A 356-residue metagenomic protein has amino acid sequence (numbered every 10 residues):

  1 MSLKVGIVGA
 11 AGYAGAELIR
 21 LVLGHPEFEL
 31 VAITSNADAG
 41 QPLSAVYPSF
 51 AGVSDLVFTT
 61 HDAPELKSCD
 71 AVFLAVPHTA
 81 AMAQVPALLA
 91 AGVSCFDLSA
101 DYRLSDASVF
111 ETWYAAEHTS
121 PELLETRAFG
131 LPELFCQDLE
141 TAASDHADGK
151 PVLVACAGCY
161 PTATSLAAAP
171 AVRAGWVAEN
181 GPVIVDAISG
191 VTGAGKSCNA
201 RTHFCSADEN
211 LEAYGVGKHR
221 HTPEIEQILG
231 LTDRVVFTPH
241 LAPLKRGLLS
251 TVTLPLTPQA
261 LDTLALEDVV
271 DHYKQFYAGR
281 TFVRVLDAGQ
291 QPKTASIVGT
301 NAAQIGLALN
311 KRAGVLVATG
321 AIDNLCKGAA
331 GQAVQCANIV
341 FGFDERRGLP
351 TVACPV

Functional and structural regions predicted by a protein language model:
M1-A207, Y214, A308-K311, P355-V356: N-terminal Rossmann-like NAD(P) cofactor-binding subdomain of oxidoreductases, focused on the glycine-rich
K4-I7, L153-A155, T251-P255, A318-A321: Short glycine-rich or small-residue beta-strand-to-loop segments that form or flank ligand, phosphate, metal/Fe-S
Y13, T126, T162-L166, V216-P223 (+4 more regions): Conserved active-site and cofactor/substrate-binding residues in soluble primary-metabolism enzymes
E17, L21, L166-P170, E224-I228 (+2 more regions): Alpha-helical scaffold segments in soluble metabolic enzymes
E27-S68, P182-A187, V191-A318: C-terminal substrate-binding/catalytic lobe of Rossmann-fold NAD(P)-dependent oxidoreductases
L241-P243, I322-G328: Glycine-rich phosphate/pyrophosphate-binding beta-alpha loops
N324, V334-V356: C-terminal lid/capping helical subdomain adjacent to the catalytic/cofactor pocket in oxidative enzymes
